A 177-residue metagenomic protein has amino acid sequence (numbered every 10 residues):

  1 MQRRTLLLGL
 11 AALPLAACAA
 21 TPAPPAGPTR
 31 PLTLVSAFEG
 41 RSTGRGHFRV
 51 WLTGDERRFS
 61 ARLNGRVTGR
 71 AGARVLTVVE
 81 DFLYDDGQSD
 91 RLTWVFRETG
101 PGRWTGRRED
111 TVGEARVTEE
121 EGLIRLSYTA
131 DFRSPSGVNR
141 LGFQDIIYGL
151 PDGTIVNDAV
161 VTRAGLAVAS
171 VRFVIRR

Functional and structural regions predicted by a protein language model:
R3-L7: N-terminal export leaders
G9-P14: Bacterial N-terminal signal peptides
A17-L32: Bacterial Sec signal peptide processing site at the extreme N-terminus
G27-P28, R140-F143: Charged, amphipathic alpha-helical segments
R45-S136, I146-Y148: Central antiparallel beta-sheet cores of small beta-barrel/beta-sandwich binding domains
G142-R177: Glycine-rich, aromatic-bearing surface loops/beta-hairpins
